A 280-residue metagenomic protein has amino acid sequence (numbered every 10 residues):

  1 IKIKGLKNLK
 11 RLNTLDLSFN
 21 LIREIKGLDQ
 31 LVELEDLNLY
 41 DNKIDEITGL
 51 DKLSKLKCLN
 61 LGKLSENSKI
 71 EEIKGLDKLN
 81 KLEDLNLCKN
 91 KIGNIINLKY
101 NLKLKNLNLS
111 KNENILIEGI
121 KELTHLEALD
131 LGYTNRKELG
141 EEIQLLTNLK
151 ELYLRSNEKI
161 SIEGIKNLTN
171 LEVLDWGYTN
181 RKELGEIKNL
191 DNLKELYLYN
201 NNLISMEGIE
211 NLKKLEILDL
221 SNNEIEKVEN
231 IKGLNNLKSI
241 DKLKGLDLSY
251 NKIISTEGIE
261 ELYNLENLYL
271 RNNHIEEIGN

Functional and structural regions predicted by a protein language model:
I1, T14, S18, K57 (+11 more regions): Intrinsically disordered, low-complexity repeat tracts
K2-L6, I22-L28, I44-L50, I70-L76 (+9 more regions): The feature encodes a structural signal of leucine-rich repeats
L6-L12, L28-L34, L50-L56, N67 (+9 more regions): Leucine-rich repeat
L12-L17, L34-L39, L56-G62, L82-L87 (+8 more regions): Conserved hydrophobic beta-strand positions in leucine-rich repeat
L15, D51, S65, L107 (+9 more regions): Intrinsic disorder/low-complexity segments
N20, N42, L64-S68, N90 (+8 more regions): Consensus "Asn ladder" position of solenoid repeat domains
E33, T48, I96, R136-K137 (+4 more regions): Arginine-selective low-complexity/disordered segments
